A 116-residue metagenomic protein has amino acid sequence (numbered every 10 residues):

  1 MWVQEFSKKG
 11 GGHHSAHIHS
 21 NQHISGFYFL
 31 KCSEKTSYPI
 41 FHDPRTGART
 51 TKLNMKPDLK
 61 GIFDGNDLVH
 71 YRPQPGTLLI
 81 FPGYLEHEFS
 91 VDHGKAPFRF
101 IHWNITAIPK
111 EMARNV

Functional and structural regions predicted by a protein language model:
Q4-L78, E111-V116: Catalytic core of non-heme Fe(II) oxygenases with the double-stranded beta-helix
H14-H17, H87-G94: Short beta-strand His + acidic residue motifs that chelate non-heme Fe in jelly-roll/DSBH and cupin folds
G26-F27, K95-E111: A short hydrophobic beta-strand segment most commonly corresponding to one strand of the jelly-roll/cupin
D43, K56, H93-A96, T106: Flexible domain-boundary/linker segments
F81-Y84: Short, proline-centered helix/strand-breaking motifs
